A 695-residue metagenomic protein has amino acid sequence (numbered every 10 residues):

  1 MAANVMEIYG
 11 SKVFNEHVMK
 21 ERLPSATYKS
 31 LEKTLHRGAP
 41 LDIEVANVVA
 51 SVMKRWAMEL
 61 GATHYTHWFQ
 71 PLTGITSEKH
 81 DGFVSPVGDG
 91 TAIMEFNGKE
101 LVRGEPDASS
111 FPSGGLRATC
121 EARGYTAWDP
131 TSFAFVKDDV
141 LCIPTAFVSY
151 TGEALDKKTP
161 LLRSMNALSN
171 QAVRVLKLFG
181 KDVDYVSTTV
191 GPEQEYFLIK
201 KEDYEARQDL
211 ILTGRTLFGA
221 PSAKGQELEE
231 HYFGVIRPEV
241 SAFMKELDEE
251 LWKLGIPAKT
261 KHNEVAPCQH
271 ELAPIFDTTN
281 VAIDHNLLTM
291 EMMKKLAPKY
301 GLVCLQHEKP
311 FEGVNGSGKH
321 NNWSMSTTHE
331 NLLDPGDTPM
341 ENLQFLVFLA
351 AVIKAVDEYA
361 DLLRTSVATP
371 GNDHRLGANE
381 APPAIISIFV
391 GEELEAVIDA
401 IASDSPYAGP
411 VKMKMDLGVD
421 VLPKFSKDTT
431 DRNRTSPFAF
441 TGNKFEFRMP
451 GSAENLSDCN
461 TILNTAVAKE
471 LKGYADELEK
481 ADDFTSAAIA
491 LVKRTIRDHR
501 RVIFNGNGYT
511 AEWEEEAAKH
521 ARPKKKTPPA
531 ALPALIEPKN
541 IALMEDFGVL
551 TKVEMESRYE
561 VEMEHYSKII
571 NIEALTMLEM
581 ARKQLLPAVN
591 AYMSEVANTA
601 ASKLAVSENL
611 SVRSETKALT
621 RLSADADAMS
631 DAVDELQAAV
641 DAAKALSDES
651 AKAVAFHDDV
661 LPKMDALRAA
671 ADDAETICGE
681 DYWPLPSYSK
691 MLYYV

Functional and structural regions predicted by a protein language model:
M1-E7, Y693-V695: Basic/polar N-terminal segments that are highly enriched at the extreme N-terminus, encompassing both cleavable
N4-K12, H17-G98, R103-A118: Histidine/acidic residue-rich metal-binding segments in metalloenzymes
V45, F69, N97, P274-F276 (+5 more regions): Active-site proximal loops enriched in glycine and acidic residues that flank catalytic Cys/His/Asp and coordinate
V45-V49, F69-P71, K99-E100, F147 (+4 more regions): Active-site-proximal loop/turn and secondary-structure-junction residues that shape catalytic pockets, frequently
G74-D89, A108-S109, R207, G214 (+4 more regions): Short linear, low-complexity motifs centered on an aromatic residue
E121-Q306, N315-G318, M325-E560: Glycine-rich, acidic/polar active-site loops that bind/position phosphate-bearing ligands
I211, N286, E308-K309, P335-T338 (+5 more regions): Composition- and surface-driven signal marking solvent-exposed, interaction-prone regions in large proteins
V492, R497-V695: C-terminal amphipathic alpha-helical interaction region
